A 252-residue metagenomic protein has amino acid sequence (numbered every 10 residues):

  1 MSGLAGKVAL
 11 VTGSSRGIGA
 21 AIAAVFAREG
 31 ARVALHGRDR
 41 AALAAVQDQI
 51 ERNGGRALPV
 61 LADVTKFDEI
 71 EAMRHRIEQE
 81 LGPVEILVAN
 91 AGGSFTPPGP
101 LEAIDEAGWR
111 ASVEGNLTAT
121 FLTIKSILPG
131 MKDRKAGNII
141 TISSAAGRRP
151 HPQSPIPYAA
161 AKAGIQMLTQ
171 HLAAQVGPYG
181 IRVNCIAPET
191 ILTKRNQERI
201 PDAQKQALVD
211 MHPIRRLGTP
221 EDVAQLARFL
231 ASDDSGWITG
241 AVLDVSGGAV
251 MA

Functional and structural regions predicted by a protein language model:
V8, S15-R16: Conserved glycine-rich cofactor-binding loop
V88, G177-R182, I238-G240: Short, small/polar-rich loop/turn modules that mediate ligand/substrate recognition or access, typified
P98, R149, R228, T239-A252: Short C-terminal tail/terminal secondary-structure segment of NAD(P)H-dependent dehydrogenase/reductase domains
P98-L101, D105-V113, N196, L208: Substrate-binding pocket helix/loop in short-chain dehydrogenase/reductase
I124, A161, T169: Active-site helix of classical SDR
P129, A174-Q175, G236: Alpha-helical segment proximal to the catalytic Tyr-Lys
S144: Residue(s) in the substrate-gating loop at a strand-loop-helix junction that position the organic substrate next
